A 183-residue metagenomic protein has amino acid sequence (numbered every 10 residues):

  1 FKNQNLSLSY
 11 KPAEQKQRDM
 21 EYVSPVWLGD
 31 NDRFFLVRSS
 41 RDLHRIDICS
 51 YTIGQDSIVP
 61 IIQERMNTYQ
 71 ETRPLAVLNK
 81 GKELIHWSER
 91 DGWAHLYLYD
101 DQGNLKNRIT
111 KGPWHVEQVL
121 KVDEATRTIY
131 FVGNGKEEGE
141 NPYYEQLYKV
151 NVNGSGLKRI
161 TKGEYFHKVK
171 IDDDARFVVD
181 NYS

Functional and structural regions predicted by a protein language model:
F1-S183: Peripheral, non-catalytic segments that deliver or gate enzyme domains
